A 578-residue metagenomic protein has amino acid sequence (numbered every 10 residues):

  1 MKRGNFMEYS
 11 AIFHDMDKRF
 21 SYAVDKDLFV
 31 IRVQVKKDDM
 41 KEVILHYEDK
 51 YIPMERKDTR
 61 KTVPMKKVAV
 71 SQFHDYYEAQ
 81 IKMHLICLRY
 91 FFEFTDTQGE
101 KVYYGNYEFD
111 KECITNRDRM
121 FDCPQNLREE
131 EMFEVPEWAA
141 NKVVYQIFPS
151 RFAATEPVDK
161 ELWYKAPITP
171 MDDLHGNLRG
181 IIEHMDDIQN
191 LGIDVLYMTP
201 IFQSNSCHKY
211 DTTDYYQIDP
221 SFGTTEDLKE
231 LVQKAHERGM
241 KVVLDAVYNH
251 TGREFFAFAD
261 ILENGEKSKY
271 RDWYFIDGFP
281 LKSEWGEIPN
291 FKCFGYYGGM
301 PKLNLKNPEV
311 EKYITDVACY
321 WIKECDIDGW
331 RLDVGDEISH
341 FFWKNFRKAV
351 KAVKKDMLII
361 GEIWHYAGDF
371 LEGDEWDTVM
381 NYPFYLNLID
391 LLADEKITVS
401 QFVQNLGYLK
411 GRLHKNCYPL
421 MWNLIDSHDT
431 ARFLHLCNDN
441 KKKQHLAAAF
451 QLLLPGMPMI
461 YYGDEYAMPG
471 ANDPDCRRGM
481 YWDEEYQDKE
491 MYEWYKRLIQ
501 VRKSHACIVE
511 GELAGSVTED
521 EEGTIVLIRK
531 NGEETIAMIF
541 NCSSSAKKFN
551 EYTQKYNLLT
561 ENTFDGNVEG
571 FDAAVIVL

Functional and structural regions predicted by a protein language model:
M1-V30, I52-V144, A154-T169, D173: The feature marks proteins involved in alpha-glucan
G4, K37, L88, F564-L578: C-terminal beta-strand-rich structural cap/linker in extracellular carbohydrate-active enzymes
V30-R32, S516-Y552: Carbohydrate-binding surface patches
V33, I147, I188, M198 (+11 more regions): Conserved, mostly hydrophobic/aromatic
K142, F148-D194, I201-C319, K323-E324 (+2 more regions): Substrate-binding/active-site clefts of carbohydrate-active enzymes
V143-Y145, L196-M198, V242-L244, W330 (+4 more regions): Hydrophobic faces of well-ordered beta-strands that scaffold small-molecule active sites in alpha/beta enzyme cores
S150, E372-D374, T378, P419-D426 (+2 more regions): Aromatic/acidic polysaccharide-binding cleft in carbohydrate-active enzymes
V232-M240, F255, A259-G265, K323 (+3 more regions): Active-site-proximal helices and loops of the catalytic beta/alpha 8
